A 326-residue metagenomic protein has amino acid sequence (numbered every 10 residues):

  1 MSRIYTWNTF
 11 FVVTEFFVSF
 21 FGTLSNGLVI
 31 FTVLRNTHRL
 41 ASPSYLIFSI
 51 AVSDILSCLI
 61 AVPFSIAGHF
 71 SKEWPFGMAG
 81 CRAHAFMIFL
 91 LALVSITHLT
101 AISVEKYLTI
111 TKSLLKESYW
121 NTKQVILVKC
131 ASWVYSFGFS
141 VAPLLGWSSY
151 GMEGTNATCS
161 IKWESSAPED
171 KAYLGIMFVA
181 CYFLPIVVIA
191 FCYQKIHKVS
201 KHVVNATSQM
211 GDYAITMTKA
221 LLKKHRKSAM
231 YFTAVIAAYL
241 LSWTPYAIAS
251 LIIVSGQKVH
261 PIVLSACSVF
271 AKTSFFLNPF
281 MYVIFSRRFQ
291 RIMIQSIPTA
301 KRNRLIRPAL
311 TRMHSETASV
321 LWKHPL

Functional and structural regions predicted by a protein language model:
M1, H69-A85, K112, S118-K123 (+1 more regions): Loop architecture of class A 7-transmembrane GPCRs
M1-N8, R35-L40, E73-W74, E117-N121 (+3 more regions): Helix-boundary and loop/linker segments of multi-pass membrane transporters
M1-S2, H202-M230, A234, R287-L326: Intrinsically disordered regulatory tails of 7TM GPCRs
I4-F16, S42-V104, T109-Y119: Extracellular TM2-ECL1-early TM3 structural module of rhodopsin-like
S19, S49-V62, V128-S140, F178-Y182 (+3 more regions): Alpha-helical transmembrane segments of multi-pass membrane proteins
T23-L34, C58, V62, L90-L114 (+3 more regions): Cytoplasm-facing ends of alpha-helical transmembrane segments in multi-pass membrane proteins
H98-T111, P143-G154, I176-G211, Y231-I253 (+1 more regions): Class A (rhodopsin-like) GPCR signature focused on the TM5-ICL3 interface and adjacent 7TM helical core
V188-I189, A238-L251, V263-M313: Seventh transmembrane helix
